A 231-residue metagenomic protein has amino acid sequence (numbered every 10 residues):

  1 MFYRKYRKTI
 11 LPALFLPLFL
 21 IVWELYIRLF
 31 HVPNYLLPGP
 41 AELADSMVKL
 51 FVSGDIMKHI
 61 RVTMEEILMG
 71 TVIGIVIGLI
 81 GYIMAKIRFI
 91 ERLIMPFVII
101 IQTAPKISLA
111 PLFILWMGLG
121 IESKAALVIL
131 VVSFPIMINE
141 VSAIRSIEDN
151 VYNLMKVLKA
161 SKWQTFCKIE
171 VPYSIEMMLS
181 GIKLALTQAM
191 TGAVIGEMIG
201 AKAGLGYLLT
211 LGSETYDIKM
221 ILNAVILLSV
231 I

Functional and structural regions predicted by a protein language model:
M1-F15: Transmembrane alpha-helical segments of polytopic membrane transport and secretion proteins
A13-L25, L29, M64, L68 (+4 more regions): Generic alpha-helical transmembrane segments of integral inner-membrane proteins, especially permease/transport modules
L29-I73: Periplasmic/extracellular loop-to-transmembrane helix junction in inner-membrane transport proteins
M69-V98: Transmembrane-helix boundary motif in ABC transporter permease subunits
I99-P135, S142-A143: Generic hydrophobic transmembrane alpha-helix motif, especially the helices
A126, L130, W163-G196, L227-L228: Transmembrane alpha-helices
I144-I147, L154-S174, E214: Short helix-to-coil transition segments within interhelical loops that connect adjacent transmembrane helices
G206-I231: Hydrophobic alpha-helical transmembrane segments of polytopic membrane proteins
